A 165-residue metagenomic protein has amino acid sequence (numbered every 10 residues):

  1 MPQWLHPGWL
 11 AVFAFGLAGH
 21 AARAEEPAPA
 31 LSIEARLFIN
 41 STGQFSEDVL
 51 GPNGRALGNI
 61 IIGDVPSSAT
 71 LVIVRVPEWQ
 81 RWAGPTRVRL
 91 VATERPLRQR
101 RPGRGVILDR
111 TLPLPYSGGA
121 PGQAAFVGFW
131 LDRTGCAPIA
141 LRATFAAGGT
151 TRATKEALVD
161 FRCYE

Functional and structural regions predicted by a protein language model:
M1-L5: N-terminal secretory signal peptides that target proteins for export/translocation
P7-A18: Bacterial N-terminal signal peptides
R23-L50: A eukaryote-biased signal for short, well-structured alpha-helical docking elements
L50-P85: Contiguous beta-strand segments within globular domains
W79-L112, F145: Extended low-complexity, serine/threonine- and proline-enriched intrinsically disordered segments
G105-A140: Short, solvent-exposed, Trp/other aromatic-anchored flexible loops in extracytoplasmic proteins
D132-T154: Internal, hydrophobic beta-strand segments that form the core of beta-sheet-rich folds
T150-E165: Short beta-strand elements
